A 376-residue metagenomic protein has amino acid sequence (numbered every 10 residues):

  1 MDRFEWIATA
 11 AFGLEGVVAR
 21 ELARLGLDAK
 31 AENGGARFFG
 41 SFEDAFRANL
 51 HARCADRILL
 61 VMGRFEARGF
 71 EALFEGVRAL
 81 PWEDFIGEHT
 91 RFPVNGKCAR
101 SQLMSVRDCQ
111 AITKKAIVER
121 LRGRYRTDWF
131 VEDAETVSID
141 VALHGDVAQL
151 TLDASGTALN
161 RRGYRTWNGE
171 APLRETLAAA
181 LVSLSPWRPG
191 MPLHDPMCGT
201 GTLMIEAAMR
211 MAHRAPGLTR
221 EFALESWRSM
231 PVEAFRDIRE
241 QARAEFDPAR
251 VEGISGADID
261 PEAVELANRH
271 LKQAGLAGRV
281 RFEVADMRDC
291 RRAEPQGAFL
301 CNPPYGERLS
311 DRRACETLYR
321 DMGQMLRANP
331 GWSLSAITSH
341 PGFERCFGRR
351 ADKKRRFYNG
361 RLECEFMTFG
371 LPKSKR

Functional and structural regions predicted by a protein language model:
D2-V137, R376: Non-catalytic nucleic-acid substrate-recognition regions in nucleic-acid-modifying enzymes
R47-A48, T157-R162, T166, L371-R376: Flexible, glycine-/basic-rich loop-and-beta segments that form/coincide with the SAM-dependent methyltransferase
A99-Q102, A158, P304-R308: A short, flexible beta-alpha/helix-coil linker loop
I139-L152, M367, R376: C-terminal edge-of-domain segments
L150-P186: SAM-dependent Rossmann-like transferase core, predominantly class I methyltransferases with a strong bias toward
L173-R291, E307-R308, A314: Conserved S-adenosyl-L-methionine
A285-R376: C-terminal catalytic and target-recognition region of SAM-dependent MTase-like enzymes, primarily methyltransferases
